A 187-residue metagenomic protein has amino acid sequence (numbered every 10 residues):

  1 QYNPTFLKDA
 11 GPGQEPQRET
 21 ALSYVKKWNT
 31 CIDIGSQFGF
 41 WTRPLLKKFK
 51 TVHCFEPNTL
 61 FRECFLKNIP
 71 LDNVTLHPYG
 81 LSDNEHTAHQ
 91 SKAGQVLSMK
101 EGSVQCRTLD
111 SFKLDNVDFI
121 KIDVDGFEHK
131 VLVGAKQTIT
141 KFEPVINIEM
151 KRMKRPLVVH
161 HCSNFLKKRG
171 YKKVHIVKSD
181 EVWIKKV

Functional and structural regions predicted by a protein language model:
Q1-N68, K100, N164-F165, R169 (+1 more regions): S-adenosyl-L-methionine
K8-I32, H89-F142, M153-V158, F165: Short internal loop-to-helix segment that lines adenine-nucleotide cofactor pockets
S36, Y79-L81, V124, M150: Hydrophobic pocket-lining residues within nucleotide cofactor-binding pockets
G39, R62, N84-H86, H129 (+1 more regions): Conserved protein kinase catalytic core
K50, P70-T75, N116, F142: A short helix-to-beta-strand connector/capping loop
R62-D110: S-adenosyl-L-methionine
E143-I148: Proline-aspartate-enriched helix->loop->beta-strand connector
